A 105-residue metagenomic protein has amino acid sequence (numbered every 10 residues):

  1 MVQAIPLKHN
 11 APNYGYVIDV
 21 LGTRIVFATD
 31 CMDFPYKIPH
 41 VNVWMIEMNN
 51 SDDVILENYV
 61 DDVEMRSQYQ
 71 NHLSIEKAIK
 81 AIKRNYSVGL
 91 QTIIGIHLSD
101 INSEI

Functional and structural regions predicted by a protein language model:
M1-H40: Core dinuclear metal-dependent hydrolase active-site scaffold
I38-I105: Cap/insert and terminal regions of metallo-dependent hydrolase folds
